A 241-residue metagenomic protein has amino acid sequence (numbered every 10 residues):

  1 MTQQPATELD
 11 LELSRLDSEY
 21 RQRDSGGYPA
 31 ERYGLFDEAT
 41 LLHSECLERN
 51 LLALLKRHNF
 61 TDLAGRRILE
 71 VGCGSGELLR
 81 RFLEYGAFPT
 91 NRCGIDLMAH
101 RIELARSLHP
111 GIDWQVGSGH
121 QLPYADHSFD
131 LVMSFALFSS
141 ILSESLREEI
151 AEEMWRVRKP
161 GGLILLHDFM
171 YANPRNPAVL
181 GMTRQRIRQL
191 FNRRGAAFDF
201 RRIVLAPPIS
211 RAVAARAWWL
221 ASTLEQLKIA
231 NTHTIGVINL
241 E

Functional and structural regions predicted by a protein language model:
M1-G34: N-terminal, positively charged/glycine-rich alpha-helical extensions of SAM-dependent methyltransferases
S44-A64, R81: Conserved alpha-helix/loop element of class I SAM-dependent methyltransferases that forms part of the SAM/SAH-binding
L69, S75-Q121: Class I SAM-dependent methyltransferase SAM/SAH-binding core
H120-V132: A short acidic, Gly/Pro-enriched loop at the edge of an enzyme's catalytic core that lines a small-molecule cofactor
I141, Y171-Q189: Acceptor-substrate binding/catalytic loop of class I
E148-P160: A short glycine-rich, Lys/Arg-flanked "PGG" loop and its adjoining helix->strand segment in the class I
G161-D168: Conserved beta-strand signature within the Rossmann-like core of class I S-adenosyl-L-methionine
Q185, Q189, F200-E241: A C-terminal cap/extension of S-adenosyl-L-methionine-dependent methyltransferases that defines the acceptor-substrate
